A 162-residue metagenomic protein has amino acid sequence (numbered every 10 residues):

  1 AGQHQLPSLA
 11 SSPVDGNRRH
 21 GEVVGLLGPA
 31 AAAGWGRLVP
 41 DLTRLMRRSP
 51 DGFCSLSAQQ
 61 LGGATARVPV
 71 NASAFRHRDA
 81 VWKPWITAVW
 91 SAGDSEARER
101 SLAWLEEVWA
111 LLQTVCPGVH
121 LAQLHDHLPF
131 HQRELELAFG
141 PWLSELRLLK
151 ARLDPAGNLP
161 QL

Functional and structural regions predicted by a protein language model:
A1-L162: Soluble FAD-dependent oxygen oxidases
